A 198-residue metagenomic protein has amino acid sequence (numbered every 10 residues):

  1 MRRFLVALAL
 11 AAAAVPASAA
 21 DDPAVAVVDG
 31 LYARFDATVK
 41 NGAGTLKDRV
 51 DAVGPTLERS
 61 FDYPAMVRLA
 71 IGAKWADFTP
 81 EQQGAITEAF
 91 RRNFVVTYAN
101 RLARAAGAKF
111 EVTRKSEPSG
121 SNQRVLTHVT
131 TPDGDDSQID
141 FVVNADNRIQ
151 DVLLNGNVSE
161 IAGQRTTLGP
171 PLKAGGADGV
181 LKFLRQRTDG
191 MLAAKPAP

Functional and structural regions predicted by a protein language model:
M1-V6: Bacterial N-terminal signal peptides that target proteins for export
A14-P16: N-terminal signal peptide c-region/cleavage motif recognized by signal peptidases
D21-Y98: Early exported N-terminus immediately downstream of N-terminal targeting peptides
P23, G30-Y32, E58, E81 (+4 more regions): Extracytoplasmic
R34, T87, E111, L126-H128 (+2 more regions): Soluble periplasmic/extracytoplasmic beta-strand elements of cell-envelope proteins
V95-S137, L184-P198: Surface-exposed, charged secondary-structure patches
D136-T166: Short beta-strand edge/turn micro-motifs at domain boundaries
N157-P198: Non-transmembrane domains of secretory- and envelope-associated proteins
